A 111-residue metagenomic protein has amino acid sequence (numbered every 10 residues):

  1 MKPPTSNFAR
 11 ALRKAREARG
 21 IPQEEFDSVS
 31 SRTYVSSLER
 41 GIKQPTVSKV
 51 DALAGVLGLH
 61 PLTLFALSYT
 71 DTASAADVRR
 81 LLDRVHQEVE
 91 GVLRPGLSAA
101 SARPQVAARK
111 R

Functional and structural regions predicted by a protein language model:
M1-A18: A short, Lys/Arg-rich alpha-helix, primarily the initiator
A11, G20-P22, T46-K49, H60: Residues that mark the N-terminal boundary/hinge immediately upstream of a DNA-recognition element
R19-R40: Short alpha-helical DNA-recognition segment
R40-V56: Short, basic-rich loop-to-helix N-cap that marks the start of a DNA-contacting helix
L67-R111: Short, charged recognition helix plus adjacent turn of helix-turn-helix-like nucleic-acid-binding domains
